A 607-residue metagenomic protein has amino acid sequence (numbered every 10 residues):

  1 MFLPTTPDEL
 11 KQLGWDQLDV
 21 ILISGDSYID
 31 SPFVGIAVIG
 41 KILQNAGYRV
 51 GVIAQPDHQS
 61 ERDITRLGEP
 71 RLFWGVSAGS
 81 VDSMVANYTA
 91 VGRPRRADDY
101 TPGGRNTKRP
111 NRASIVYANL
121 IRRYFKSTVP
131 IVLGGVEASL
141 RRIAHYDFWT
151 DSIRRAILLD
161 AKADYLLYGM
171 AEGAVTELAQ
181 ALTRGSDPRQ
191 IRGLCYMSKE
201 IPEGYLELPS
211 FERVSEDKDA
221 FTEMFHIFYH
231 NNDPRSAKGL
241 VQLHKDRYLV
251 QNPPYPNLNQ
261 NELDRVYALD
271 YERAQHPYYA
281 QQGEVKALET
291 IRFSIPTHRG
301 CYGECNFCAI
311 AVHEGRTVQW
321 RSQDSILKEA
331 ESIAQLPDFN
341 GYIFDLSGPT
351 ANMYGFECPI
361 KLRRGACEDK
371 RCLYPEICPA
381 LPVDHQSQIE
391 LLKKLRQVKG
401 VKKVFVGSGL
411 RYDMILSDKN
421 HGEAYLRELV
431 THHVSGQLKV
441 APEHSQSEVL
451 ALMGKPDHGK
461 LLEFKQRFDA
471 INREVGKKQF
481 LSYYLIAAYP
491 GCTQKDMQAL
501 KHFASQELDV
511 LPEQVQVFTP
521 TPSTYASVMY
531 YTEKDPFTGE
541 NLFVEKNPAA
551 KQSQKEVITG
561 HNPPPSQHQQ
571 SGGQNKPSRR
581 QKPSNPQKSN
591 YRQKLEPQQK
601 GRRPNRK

Functional and structural regions predicted by a protein language model:
M1-Q17, S27, T222-S294: N-terminal [4Fe-4S]-dependent radical SAM core
L22-G25, V38, I53, D57-H58 (+3 more regions): Conserved SAM/AdoMet-binding glycine-rich loop
I23-Y28, Q282-A309, A334, Y342: N-terminal pre-triad scaffold of radical SAM enzymes
G35, A54-K245, Q251-N252, P256-N257 (+2 more regions): Glycine-rich beta-alpha loop elements in corrinoid/cobalamin-binding modules across cobalamin-dependent enzymes
Q59, P188-D219, F225-N232, D246 (+6 more regions): Terminal amphipathic helices with adjacent charged low-complexity linkers/tails
D82-V91, L140-R142, E172-E177, I201-P202 (+7 more regions): Flexible glycine/acidic-rich beta-alpha junction loops that bind and position SAM and/or redox cofactors in anaerobic
D164, V266, C301, I326 (+2 more regions): Conserved, mostly hydrophobic/aromatic
S571-K607: Intrinsically disordered, Lys/Arg-rich low-complexity segments
